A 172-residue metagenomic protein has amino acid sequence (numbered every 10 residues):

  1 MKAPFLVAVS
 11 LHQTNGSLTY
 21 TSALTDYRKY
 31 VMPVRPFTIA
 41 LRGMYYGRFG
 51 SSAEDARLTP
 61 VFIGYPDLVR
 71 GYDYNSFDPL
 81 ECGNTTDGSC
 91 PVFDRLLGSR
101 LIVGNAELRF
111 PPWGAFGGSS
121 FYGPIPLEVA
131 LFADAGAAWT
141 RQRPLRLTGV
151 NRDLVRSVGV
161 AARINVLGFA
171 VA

Functional and structural regions predicted by a protein language model:
M1-A135, W139-G149, D153: C-terminal outer-membrane beta-barrel translocator/porin domains of Gram-negative envelope proteins and their
L145-A172: C-terminal structured "cap/appendage" subdomains that terminate the fold
